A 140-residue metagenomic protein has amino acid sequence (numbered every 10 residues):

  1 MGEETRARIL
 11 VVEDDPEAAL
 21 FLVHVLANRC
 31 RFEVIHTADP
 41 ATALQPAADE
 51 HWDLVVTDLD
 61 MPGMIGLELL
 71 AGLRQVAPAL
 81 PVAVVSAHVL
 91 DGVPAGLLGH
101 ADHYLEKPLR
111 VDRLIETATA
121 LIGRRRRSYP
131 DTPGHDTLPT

Functional and structural regions predicted by a protein language model:
E13: Conserved acidic carboxylate
P16-I35: Two-component/phosphorelay signaling modules centered on CheY-like receiver
H36-L54: Acidic, metal-coordinating helix/loop segments flanking the phosphotransfer/catalytic sites of two-component signaling
D39, I65-E68: Acidic catalytic/metal-coordinating carboxylates
D58, S86: Active-site residues of response regulator receiver
M61: Receiver (REC) domain active-site loop signature in two-component systems and cognate sites in sensor histidine kinases
L67-A79: Short amphipathic alpha-helix used as the core "switch/output" element in two-component signaling
L109-A120, R126, P130: C-terminal output helix
